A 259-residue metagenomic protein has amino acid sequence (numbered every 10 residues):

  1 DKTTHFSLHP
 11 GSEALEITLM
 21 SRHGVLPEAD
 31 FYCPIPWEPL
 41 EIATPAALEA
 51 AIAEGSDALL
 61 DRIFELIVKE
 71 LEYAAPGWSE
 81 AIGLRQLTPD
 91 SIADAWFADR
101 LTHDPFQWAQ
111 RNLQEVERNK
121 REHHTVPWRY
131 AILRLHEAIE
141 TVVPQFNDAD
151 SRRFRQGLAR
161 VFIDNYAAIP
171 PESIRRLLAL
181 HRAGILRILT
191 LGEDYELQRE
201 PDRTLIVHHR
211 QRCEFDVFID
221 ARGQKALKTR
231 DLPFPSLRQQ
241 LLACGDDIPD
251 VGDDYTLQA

Functional and structural regions predicted by a protein language model:
D1-A259: Flavin (primarily FAD) cofactor-binding/catalytic cores of flavoenzymes
